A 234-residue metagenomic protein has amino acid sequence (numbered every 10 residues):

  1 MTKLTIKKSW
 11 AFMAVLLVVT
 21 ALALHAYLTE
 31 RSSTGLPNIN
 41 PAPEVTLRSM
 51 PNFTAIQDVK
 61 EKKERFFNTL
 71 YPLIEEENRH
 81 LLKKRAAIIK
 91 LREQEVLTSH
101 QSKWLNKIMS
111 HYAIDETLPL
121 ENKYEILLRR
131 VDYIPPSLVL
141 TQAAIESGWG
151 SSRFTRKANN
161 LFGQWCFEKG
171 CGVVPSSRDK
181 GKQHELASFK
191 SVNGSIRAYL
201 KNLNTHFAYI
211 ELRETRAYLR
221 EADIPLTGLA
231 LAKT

Functional and structural regions predicted by a protein language model:
T2-T141, I145-T234: Catalytic cores of secreted/periplasmic lytic hydrolases that degrade extracellular macromolecules
